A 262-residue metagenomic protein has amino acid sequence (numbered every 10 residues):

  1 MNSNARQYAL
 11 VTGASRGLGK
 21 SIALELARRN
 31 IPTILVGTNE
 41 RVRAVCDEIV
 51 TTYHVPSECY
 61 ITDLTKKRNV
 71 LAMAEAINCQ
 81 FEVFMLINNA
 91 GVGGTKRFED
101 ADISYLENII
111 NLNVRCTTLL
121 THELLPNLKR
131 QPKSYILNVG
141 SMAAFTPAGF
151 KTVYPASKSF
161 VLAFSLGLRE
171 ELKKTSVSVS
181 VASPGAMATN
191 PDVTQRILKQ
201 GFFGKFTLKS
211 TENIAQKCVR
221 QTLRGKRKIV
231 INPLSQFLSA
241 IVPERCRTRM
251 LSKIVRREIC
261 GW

Functional and structural regions predicted by a protein language model:
S15-R16: Conserved glycine-rich cofactor-binding loop
R29-A44: Conserved glycine-rich Rossmann-like NAD(P)H-binding loop of the short-chain dehydrogenase/reductase
N89-G94: Conserved NAD(P)H cofactor-binding loop of Rossmann-fold oxidoreductase domains
R97-E99, Y105-I110: Substrate-binding pocket helix/loop in short-chain dehydrogenase/reductase
T121, S157: Active-site helix of classical SDR
S141: Residue(s) in the substrate-gating loop at a strand-loop-helix junction that position the organic substrate next
R169-L234: SDR active-site lid
